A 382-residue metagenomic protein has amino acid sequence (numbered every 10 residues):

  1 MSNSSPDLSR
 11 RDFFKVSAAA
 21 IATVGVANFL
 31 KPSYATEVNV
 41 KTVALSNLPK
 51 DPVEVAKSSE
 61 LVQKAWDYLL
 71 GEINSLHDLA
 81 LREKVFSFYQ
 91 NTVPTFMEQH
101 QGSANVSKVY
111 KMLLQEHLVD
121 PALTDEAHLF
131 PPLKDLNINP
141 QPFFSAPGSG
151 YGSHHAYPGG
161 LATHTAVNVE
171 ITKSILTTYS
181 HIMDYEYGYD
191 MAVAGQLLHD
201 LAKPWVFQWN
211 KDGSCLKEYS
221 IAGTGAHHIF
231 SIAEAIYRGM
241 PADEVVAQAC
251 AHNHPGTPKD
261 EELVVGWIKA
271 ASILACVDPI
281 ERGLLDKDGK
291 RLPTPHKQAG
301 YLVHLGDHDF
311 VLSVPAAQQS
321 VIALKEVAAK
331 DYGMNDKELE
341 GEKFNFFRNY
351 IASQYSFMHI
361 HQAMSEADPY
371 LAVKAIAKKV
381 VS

Functional and structural regions predicted by a protein language model:
S2-D7, D12-A35: N-terminal export signals
S2-N3, Y157, S220: Generic anion/oxyanion-binding catalytic loop in active/binding sites
A19-T23, E37-A104, I171-D190, L198 (+3 more regions): Divalent metal-dependent phosphate-bond-processing catalytic cores, especially two-metal-ion Mg2+/Mn2+ enzymes that act
N105-E126, F130-H164, D212-C215: Active-site flanking loop/helix segments enriched in acidic
N168: Divalent metal-coordination and catalytic microenvironments
V193: Acidic/histidine-rich catalytic cores and adjacent linkers of DNA breakage/strand-transfer/modification proteins
